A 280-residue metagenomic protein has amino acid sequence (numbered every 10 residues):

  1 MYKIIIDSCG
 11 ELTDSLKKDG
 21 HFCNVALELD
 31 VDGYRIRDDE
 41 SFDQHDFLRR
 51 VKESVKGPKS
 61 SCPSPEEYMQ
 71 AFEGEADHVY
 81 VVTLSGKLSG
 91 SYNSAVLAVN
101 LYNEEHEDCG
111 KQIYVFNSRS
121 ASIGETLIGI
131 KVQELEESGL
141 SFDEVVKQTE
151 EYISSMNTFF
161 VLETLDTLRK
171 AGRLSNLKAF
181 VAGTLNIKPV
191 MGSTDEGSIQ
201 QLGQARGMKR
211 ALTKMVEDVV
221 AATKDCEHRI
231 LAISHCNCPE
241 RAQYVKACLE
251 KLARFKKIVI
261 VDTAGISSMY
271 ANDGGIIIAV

Functional and structural regions predicted by a protein language model:
M1-Y2, A76: Local beta-strand N-terminus motif with an aromatic residue
Y2-C62, E67: N-terminal glycine-rich anion-binding loop in soluble enzyme alpha/beta folds
K3, C9-C23, L27-E28, L88-S91 (+4 more regions): Mixed-charge interfacial surface used for oligomerization/domain docking and macromolecular partner engagement
D32, D108-I113: Repeat-mediated protein-protein interaction surfaces in helical alpha-solenoids
K59, V81, V115, A232-I233: Short catalytic-loop micro-motif centered on adjacent basic/acidic residues
P63-V79, T83-D108: Active-site cofactor/cluster-binding pocket
